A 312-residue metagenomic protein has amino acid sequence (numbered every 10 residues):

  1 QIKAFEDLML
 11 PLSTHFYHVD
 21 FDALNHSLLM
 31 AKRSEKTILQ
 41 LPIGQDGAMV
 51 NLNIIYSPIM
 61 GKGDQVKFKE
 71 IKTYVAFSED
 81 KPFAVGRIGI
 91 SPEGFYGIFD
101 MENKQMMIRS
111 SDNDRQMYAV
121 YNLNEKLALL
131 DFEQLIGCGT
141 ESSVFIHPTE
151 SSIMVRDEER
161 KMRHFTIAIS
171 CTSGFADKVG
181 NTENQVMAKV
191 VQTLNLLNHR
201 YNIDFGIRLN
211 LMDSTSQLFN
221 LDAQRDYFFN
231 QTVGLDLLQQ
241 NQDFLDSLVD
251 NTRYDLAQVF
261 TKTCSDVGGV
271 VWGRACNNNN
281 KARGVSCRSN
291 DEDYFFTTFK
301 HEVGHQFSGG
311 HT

Functional and structural regions predicted by a protein language model:
Q1-D114, V233-Q240: N-terminal prosegments of processed precursors
I2-F16, Q116-N278, N290-D293: Fold-level signature of zinc-dependent metallopeptidase catalytic domains
G94-M101, D255-K262, R283-G284: Short, hydrophobic/proline-enriched secondary-structure or compact coil segments at domain edges
F205, V303-T312: Catalytic Zn2+-binding segment of zinc metalloproteases
N280-S286, N290-D291, K300: Peri-catalytic substrate-binding/gating loops that frame the active-site cleft of hydrolases
D291-F307: Short alpha-helix carrying the canonical HExxH Zn2+-binding catalytic motif
